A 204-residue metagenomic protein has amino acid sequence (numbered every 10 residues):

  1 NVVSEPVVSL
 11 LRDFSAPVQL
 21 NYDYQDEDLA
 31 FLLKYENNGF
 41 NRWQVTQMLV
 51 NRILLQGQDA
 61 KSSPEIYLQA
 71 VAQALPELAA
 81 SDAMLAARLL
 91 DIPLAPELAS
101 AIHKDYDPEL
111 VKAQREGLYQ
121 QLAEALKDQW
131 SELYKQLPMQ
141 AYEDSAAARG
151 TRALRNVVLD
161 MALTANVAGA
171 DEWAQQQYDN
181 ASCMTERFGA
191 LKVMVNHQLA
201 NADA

Functional and structural regions predicted by a protein language model:
V2-A204: Long, ordered, helix-rich scaffold segments
